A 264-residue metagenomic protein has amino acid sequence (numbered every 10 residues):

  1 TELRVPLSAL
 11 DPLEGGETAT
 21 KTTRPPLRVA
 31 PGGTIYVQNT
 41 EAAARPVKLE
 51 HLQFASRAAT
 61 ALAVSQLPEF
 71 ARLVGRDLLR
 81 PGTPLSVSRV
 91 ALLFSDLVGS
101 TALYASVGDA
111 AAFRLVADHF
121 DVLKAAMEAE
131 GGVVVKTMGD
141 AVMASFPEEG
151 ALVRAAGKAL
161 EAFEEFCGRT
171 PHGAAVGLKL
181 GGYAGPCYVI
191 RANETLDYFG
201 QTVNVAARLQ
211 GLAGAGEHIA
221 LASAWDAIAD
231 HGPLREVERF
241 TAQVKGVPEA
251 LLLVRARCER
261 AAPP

Functional and structural regions predicted by a protein language model:
L3-G33: Beta-sandwich interaction modules
V29-S88: Regulatory cytosolic signal-relay segments
E50-R57, A141, R191-T195: Short hinge/gating elements
S65, S95, A220: A conserved hydrophobic position in a structured secondary element of the catalytic/binding core that shapes
Q66, H119, M138, Y198-V205: Helical mechanochemical/support elements of P-loop NTPase systems and associated helical scaffolds
R76-A162: Catalytic NTP-binding/metal-coordinating core of nucleotidyl cyclase/transferase enzymes
A144-P263: Catalytic beta-strand-to-alpha-helix segment of the class III nucleotidyl cyclase homology domain
